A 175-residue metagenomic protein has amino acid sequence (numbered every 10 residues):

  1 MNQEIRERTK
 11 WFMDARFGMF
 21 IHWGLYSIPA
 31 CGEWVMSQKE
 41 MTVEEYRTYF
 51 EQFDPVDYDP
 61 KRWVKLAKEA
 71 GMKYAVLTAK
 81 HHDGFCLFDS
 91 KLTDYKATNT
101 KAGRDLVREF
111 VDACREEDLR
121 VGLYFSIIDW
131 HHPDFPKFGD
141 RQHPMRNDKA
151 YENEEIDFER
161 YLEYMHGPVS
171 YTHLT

Functional and structural regions predicted by a protein language model:
M1-F85: N-terminal structural segment of carbohydrate-active enzymes
Q3-I5, Y164-P168: Alpha-helical scaffolding within the catalytic cores of extracellular/periplasmic polymer-degrading hydrolases
F20, G122-Y124: Structural detector of well-ordered beta-strand residues that form the stable sheet scaffold of enzyme domains
P29-E40, C86-K101, D129-I156: Aromatic- and acidic-residue-enriched segments that line the glycan-binding/catalytic groove of carbohydrate-active
E45-D59, D89-D105, A150-E163: The substrate-binding groove and active-site-proximal loops of carbohydrate-active enzymes, especially glycoside
R62-W63, L106-F110, P168: A general structural detector for well-ordered alpha-helical segments in enzyme core domains, enriched
T172-T175: Conserved small/polar residues in nucleotide/adenosyl-binding loops
